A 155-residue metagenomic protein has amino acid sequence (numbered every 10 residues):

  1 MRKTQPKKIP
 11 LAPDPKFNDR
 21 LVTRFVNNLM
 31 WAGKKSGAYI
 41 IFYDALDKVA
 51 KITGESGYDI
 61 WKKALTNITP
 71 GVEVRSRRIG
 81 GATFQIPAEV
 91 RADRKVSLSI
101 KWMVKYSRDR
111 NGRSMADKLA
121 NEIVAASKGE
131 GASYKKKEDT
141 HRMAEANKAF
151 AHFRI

Functional and structural regions predicted by a protein language model:
M1-A32, S36-Y39, Y43-I155: Strongly charged
